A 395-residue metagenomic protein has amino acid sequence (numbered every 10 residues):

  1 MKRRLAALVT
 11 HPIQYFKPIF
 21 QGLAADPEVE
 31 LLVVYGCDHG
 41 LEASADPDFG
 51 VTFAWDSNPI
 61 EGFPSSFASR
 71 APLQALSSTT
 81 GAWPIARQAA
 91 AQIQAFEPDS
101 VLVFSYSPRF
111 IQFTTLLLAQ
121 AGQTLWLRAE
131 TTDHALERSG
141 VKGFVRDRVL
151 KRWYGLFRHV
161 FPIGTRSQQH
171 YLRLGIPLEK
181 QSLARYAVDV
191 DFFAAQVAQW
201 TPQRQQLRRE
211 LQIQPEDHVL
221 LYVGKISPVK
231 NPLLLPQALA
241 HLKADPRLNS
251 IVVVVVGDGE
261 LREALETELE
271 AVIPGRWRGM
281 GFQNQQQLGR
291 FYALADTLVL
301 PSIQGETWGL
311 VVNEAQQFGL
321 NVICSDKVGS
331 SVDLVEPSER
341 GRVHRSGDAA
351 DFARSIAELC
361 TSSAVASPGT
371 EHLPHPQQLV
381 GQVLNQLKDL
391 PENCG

Functional and structural regions predicted by a protein language model:
F104, P108-F110, A121-G143, L156-H159: A short, histidine- and acid-enriched strand-loop-helix "catalytic/donor-clamping" loop that lines the nucleotide-sugar
K142-G143, L150, G155-Q205: Donor nucleotide-sugar binding/catalytic pocket of nucleotide-sugar-dependent glycosyltransferases
Q214-K230, P236-L239: Conserved donor-binding/catalytic core segment of Leloir-type glycosyltransferases
E263-Q283: Nucleotide-activated donor-binding/catalytic signature segment of Leloir-type glycosyltransferases, i.e., the conserved
F282-Q283, F291-A295: Short alpha-helical donor nucleotide-sugar binding micro-motif in glycosyltransferases
A293-T307, L320: Acidic donor-binding loop of glycosyltransferase active sites
V312, N321-S325: Short hydrophobic beta-strand element within catalytic cores of glycosyltransferases and related nucleotide-activated
V343, T361-G395: A charged, aromatic-enriched C-terminal amphipathic alpha-helix characteristic of glycosyltransferases across folds
